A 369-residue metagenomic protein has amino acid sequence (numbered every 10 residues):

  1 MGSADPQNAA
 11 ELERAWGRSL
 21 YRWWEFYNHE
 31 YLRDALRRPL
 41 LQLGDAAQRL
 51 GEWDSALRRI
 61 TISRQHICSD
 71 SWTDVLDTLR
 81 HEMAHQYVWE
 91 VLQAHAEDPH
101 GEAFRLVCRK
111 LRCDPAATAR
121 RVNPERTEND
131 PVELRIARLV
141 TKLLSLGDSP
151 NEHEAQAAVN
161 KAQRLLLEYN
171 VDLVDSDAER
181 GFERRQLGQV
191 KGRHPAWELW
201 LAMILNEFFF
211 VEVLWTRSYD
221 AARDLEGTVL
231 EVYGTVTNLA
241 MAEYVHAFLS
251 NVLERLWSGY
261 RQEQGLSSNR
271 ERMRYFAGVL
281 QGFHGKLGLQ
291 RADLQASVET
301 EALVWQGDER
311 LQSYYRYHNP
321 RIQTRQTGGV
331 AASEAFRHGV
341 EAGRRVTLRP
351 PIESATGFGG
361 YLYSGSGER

Functional and structural regions predicted by a protein language model:
D5-R58: Auxiliary, metal-adjacent structural segments of Zn-dependent hydrolase domains
R33-D34, S55, V91-N129: Post-HExxH zinc-binding segment in Zn-dependent metallohydrolases
G51, L111, P115-R121, E125-L134 (+1 more regions): Extended, helix-rich structural scaffolds rather than catalytic motifs
I60-L79, V91-D98: Short pre-active-site segment immediately N-terminal to the catalytic Zn-binding motif
A84, V88: Short active-site segment of divalent metal-dependent hydrolases/proteases that encodes the spacing between
D148-P150: Short coil turns that connect the paired helices of HEAT/ARM alpha-solenoid repeats
A155-N160: Short, charged, amphipathic alpha-helical segments
